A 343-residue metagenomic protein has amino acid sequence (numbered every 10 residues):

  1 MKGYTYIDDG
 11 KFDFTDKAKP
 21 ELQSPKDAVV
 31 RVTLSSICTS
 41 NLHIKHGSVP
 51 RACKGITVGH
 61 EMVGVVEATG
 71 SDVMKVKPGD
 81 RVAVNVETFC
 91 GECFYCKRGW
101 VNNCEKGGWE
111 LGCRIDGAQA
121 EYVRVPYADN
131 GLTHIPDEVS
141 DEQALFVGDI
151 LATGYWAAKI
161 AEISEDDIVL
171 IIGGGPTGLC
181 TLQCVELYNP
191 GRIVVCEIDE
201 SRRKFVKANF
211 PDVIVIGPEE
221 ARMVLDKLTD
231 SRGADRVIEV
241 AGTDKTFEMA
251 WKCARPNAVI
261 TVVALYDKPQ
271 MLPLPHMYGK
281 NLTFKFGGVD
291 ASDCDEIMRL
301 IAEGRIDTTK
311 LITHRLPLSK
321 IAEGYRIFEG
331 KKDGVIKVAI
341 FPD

Functional and structural regions predicted by a protein language model:
M1, E248-K252, A291-D343: C-terminal hydrophobic helical "lid"/dimerization subdomain of Rossmann-like NAD(P)H-dependent oxidoreductases
P20-S35, S48-F94, P136-V139: Glycine-rich beta-strand-centered segment in the early N-terminal region that forms part of a ligand/cofactor-binding
E67, V194, T261: Conserved beta-strand positions in the Rossmann-like core of class I SAM-dependent methyltransferases
K75-P78, E165, P256: Short, flexible surface segments
E92-I172: NAD(P)H dinucleotide-binding glycine-rich loop of Rossmann-like/cofactor-binding domains, especially the beta1-alpha1
D137-E219: Mid-domain Rossmann-like dinucleotide-binding core that forms the NAD(H)/NADP(H) cofactor-binding site
A161-I163, R203-T283, A322: Glycine-rich cofactor phosphate-binding loops and adjacent beta1-alpha1 units of small-molecule cofactor enzyme domains
E197, A264, G288: Conserved acidic E/D residue at the C-terminus of a beta-strand in Rossmann-like folds
